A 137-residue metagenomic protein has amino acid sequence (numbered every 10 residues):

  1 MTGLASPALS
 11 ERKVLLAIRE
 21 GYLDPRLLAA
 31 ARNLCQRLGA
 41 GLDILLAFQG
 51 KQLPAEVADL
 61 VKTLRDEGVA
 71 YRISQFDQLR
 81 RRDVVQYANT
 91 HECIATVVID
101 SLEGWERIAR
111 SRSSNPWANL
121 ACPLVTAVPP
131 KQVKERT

Functional and structural regions predicted by a protein language model:
M1-E11, P129-T137: SAM-dependent methyltransferases
G3-A58, R65-E67: Small/aliphatic-rich secondary-structure junction motif
A17-G21, A47-Q49, Q75-F76, I99-E103 (+1 more regions): Structural motif
E56, L79-V85, R112: Short acidic active-site motifs
D59-Q78: A glycine-rich helix N-cap at a beta->alpha junction
V61, V84-E92: Short, well-structured alpha-helical segments in soluble
N89-T137: Gly/Ser-rich helix-loop-strand patches that form or flank binding pockets for ribonucleotide-derived cofactors
